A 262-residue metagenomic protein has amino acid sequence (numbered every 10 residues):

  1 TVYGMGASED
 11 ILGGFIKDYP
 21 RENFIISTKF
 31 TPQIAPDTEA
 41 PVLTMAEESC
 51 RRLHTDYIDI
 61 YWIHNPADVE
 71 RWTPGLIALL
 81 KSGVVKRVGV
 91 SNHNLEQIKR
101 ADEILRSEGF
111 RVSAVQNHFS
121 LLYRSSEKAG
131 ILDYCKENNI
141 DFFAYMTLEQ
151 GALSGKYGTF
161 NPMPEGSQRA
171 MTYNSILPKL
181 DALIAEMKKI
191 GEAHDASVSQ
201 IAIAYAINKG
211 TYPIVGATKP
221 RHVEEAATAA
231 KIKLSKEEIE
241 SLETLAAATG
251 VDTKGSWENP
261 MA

Functional and structural regions predicted by a protein language model:
T1-E9, Q33-T38, H64-E70, E96 (+1 more regions): Acidic-and-aromatic substrate-binding clefts and catalytic sites of carbohydrate-active enzymes
T1-N23, V251, M261-A262: N-terminal binding-site loop/beta-alpha segment at the start of enzyme catalytic domains that lines or forms
A7, I11, D37-M45, A67 (+2 more regions): Alpha-helix N-cap and loop-to-helix initiation/capping positions
G13-N23, E47-H54, I77-K81, D102-G109: Acidic (Asp/Glu)-rich catalytic clusters
E22-I34, Y61-H64, Q116-F119: A short, structured active-site edge motif that brings together acidic residues
D37-L53, W72-T73, I98-D102: Short, acidic/polar
C50-R71: Active-site groove signature of glycoside hydrolases
P66-A262: Beta/alpha (TIM)-barrel catalytic core signal, keyed to glycine-rich beta->alpha loops juxtaposed to Asp/Glu that bind
